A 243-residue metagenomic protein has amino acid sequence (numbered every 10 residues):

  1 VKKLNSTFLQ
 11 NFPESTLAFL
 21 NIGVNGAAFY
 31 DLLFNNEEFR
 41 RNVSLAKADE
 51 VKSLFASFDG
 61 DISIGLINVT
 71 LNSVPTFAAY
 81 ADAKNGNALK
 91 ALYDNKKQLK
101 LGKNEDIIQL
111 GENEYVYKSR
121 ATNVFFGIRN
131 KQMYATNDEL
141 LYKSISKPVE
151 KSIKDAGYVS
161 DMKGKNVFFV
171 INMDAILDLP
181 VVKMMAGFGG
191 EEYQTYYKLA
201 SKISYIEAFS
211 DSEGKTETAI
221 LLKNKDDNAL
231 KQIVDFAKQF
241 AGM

Functional and structural regions predicted by a protein language model:
V1-L32, D161-M243: Leucine-rich, highly hydrophobic segment in Treponema pallidum outer-membrane-associated proteins
V1-V74, A88, L92-N104, I233-M243: Structural boundary/hinge residues at secondary-structure and domain interfaces
L4, K47, S119, K154-G157 (+1 more regions): Non-transmembrane, amphipathic alpha-helical segments
E38-S57, G111-A121, K183-E192: Generic detector of solvent-exposed, compositionally biased contiguous segments
F39-N42, Y80, K84-N85, K223-D235: C-terminal/domain-terminus segments
A46-S53, N130-K147, G189-E207: Extended, charge-rich low-complexity interaction segments
F55, I62, T76-A79, N137 (+3 more regions): Generic secretory/membrane-interface signal
A56-K165: Single conserved position on a long alpha-helix in the C-terminal lobe of the eukaryotic protein kinase
